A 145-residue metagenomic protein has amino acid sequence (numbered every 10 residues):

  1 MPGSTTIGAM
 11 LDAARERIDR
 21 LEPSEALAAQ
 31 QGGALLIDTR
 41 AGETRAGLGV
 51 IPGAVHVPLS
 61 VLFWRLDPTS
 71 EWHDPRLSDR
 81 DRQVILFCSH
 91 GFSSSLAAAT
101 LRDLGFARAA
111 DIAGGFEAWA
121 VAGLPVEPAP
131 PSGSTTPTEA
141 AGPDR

Functional and structural regions predicted by a protein language model:
M1-L35, G42-Q83, F92-R145: Rhodanese-like catalytic fold shared by cysteine-dependent sulfurtransferases and DSP/PTP-type phosphatases
F87-C88: Short, surface-exposed ligand- or partner-binding patches at beta-edge/loop junctions that are enriched in aromatics
